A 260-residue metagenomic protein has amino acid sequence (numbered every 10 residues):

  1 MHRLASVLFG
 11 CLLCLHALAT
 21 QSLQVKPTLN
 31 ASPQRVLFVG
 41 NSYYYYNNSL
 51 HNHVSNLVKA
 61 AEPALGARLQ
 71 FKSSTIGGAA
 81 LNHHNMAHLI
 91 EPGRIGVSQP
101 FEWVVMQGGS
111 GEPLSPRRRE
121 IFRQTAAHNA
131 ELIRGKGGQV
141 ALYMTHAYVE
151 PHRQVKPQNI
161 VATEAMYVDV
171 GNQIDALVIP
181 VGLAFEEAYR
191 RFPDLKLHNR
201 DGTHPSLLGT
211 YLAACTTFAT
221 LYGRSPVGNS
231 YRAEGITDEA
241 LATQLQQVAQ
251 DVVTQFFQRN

Functional and structural regions predicted by a protein language model:
M1-L4: Positively charged n-region of N-terminal signal peptides that target proteins for export
S6-H16: Bacterial N-terminal signal peptides
A19-L29: Cleaved targeting-peptide boundary
R35, Y44-R123: Conserved SGNH/GDSL esterase-like catalytic core that processes O-acyl groups on lipids and polysaccharides
V39-G40, Y143: Short hydrophobic segments within beta-strands
H51-S55, A126-A130, E164, A214 (+1 more regions): Extracytoplasmic/secreted envelope proteins and their assembly/folding machinery, especially bacterial periplasmic
G93-L207, A219, G228: Alpha-helical cap/lid subdomain in secreted, periplasmic, or secretory-pathway luminal O-acyl-processing enzymes
H204, A214-N260: Conserved catalytic region of serine esterases and O-acyltransferases that act on ester linkages in lipids
